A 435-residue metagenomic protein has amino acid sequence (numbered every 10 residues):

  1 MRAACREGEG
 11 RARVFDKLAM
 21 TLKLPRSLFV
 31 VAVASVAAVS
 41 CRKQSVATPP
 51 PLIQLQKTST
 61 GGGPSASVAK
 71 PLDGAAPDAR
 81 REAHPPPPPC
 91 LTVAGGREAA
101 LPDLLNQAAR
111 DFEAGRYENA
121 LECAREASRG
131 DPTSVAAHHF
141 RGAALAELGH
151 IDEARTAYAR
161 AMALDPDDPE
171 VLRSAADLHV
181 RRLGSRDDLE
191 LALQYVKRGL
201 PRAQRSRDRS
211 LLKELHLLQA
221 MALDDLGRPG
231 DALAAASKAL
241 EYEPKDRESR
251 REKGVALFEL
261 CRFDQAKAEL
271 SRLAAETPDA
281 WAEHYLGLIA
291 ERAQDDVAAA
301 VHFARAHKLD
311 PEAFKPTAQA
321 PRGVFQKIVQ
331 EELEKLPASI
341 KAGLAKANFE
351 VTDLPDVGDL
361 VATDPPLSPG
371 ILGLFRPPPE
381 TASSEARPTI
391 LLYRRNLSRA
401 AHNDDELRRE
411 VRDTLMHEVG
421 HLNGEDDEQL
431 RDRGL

Functional and structural regions predicted by a protein language model:
E113-A114, E147-L148, R181-S185, D225 (+2 more regions): Register position in tetratricopeptide repeats
E126-A127, R160-A161, R198-G199, R205 (+3 more regions): Canonical positions in the second alpha-helix
G130, L164, R202-S206, Y242 (+3 more regions): Structural marker of alpha-solenoid helical repeat scaffolds
I371-R412, L422-L435: Active-site scaffold of zinc-dependent metalloenzymes
